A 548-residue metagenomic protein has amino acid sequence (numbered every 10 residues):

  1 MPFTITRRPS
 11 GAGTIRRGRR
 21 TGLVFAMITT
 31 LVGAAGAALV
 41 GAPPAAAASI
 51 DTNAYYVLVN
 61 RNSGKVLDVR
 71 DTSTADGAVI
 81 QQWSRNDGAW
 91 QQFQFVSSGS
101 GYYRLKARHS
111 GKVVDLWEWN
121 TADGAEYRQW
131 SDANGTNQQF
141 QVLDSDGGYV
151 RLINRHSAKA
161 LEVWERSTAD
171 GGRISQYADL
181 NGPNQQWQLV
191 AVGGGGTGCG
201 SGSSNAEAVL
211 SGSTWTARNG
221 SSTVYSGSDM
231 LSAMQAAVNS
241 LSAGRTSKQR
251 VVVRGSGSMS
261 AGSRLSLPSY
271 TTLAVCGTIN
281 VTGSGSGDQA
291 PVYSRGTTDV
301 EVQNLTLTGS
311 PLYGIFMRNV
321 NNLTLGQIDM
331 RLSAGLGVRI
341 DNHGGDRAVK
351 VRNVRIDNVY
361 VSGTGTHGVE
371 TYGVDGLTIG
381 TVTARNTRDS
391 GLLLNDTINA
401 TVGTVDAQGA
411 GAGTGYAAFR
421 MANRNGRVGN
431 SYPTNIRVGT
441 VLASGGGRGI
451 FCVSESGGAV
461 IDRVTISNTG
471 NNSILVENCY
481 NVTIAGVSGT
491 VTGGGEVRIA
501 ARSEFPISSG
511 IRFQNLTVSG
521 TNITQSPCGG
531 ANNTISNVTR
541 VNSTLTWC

Functional and structural regions predicted by a protein language model:
M1-A47: Secretory targeting and sorting signals
P2, A48-T74, Q92-T121, Q139-T168 (+1 more regions): Extracellular glycan-recognition/adhesion modules and their associated mucin-like linkers
K65-V66, T74-V79, K112-V113, N120-E126 (+7 more regions): Short loop/beta submotifs within extracellular cysteine-rich repeat domains
T72-Q94, W119-Q139, W164-Q188, G415-A417 (+4 more regions): Short, tandemly repeated low-complexity microdomains enriched for cysteine and small residues
D76, D123-G124, D170-G171, A261-S263 (+11 more regions): Short glycine/acidic-rich loop motifs that flank beta-strands on beta-rich extracellular proteins
A217-R254: Acidic Gly/Asp/Thr-rich repetitive segments characteristic of extracellular carbohydrate-active and adhesion proteins
T246-Q289, L307-P311: N-terminal extracellular ligand-recognition/capping segment immediately after the signal peptide
T272-T278, T298-G309, N321-L332, V349-G363 (+7 more regions): Right-handed parallel beta-helix
